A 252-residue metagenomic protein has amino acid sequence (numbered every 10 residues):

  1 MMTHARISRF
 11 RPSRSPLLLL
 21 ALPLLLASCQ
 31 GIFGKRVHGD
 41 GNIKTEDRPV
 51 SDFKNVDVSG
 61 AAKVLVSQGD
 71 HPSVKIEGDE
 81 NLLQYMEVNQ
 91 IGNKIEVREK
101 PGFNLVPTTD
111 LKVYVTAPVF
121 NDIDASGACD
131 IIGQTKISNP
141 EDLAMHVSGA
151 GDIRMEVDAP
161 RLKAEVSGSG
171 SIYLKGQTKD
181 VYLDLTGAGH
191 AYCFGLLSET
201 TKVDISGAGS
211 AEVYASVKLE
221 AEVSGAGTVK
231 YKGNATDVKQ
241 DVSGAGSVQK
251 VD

Functional and structural regions predicted by a protein language model:
T3-P16, A27-L83, K94-T116, I131-K136 (+1 more regions): Short acidic/polar N-terminal linker immediately downstream of export determinants
L18-L24: Sec-dependent N-terminal signal peptides
E46-D47, F53-V66, K112-V115, V119-D252: Extended, compositionally simple hydrophobic/Ser/Thr-rich segments that build repetitive fibrous architectures
M86-Q90: Solvent-exposed adhesion/ligand-recognition segments of exported proteins
